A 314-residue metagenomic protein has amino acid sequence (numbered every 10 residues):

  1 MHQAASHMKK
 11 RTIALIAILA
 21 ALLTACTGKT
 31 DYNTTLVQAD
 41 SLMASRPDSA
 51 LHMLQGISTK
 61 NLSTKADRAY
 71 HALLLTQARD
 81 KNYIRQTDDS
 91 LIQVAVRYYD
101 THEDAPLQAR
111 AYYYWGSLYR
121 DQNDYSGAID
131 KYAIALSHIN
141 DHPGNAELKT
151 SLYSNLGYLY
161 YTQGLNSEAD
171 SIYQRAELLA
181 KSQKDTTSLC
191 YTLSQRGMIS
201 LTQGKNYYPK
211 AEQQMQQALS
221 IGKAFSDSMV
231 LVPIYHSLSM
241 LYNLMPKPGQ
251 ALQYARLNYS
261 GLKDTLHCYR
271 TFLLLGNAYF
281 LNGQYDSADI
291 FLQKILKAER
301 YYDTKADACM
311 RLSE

Functional and structural regions predicted by a protein language model:
H2-A14: Bacterial N-terminal signal peptides that target proteins for export
A14-L22: Bacterial N-terminal signal peptides
L15, C26-E314: A "functional boundary" signal
